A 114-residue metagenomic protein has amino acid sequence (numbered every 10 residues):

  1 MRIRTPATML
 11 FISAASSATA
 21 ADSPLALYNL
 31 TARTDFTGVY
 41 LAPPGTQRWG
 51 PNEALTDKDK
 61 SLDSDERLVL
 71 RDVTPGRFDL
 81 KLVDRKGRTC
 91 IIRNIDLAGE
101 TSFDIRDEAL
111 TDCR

Functional and structural regions predicted by a protein language model:
M1-A7: Bacterial N-terminal signal peptides that target proteins for export
A7-A14: Bacterial N-terminal signal peptides
S16-A20: Sec/Tat signal peptide C-region and signal peptidase I cleavage site
S23-L25, E66: Structural beta-strand segments of beta-rich domains
L25-R33: Asparagine-centered strand-capping/turn motif at beta-strand->loop junctions
W49-T74: Intrinsically disordered, low-complexity Pro/Gly/Ser/Thr-rich segments with frequent PxxP/GP/PP motifs and embedded
V83-R114: Structured interaction patches on ligand/partner-binding surfaces of diverse proteins
